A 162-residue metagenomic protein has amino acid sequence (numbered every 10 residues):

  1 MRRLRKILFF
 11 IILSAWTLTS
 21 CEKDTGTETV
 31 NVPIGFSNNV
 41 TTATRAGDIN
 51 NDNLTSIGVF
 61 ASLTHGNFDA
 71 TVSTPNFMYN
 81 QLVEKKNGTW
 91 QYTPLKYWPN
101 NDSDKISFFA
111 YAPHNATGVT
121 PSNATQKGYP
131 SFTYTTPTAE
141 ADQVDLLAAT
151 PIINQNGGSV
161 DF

Functional and structural regions predicted by a protein language model:
M1-L8: Bacterial N-terminal signal peptides that target proteins for export
T17-S20: C-terminal motif of bacterial Sec signal peptides marking the signal peptidase cleavage site
E22-D24: Bacterial signal peptide processing site
T29-F162: Short, low-hydrophobicity acidic/polar segments
